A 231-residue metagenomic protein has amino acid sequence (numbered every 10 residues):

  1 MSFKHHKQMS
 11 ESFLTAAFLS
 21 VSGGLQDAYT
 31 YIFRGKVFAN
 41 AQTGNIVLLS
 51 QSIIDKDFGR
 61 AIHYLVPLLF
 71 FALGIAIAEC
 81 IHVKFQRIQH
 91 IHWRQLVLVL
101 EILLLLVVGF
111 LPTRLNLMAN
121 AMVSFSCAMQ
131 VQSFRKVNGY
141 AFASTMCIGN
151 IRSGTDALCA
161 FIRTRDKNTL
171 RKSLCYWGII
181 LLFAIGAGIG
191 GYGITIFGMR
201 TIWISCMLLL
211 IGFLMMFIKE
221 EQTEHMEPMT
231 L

Functional and structural regions predicted by a protein language model:
S2-L231: Alpha-helical transmembrane segments of multi-pass membrane proteins
